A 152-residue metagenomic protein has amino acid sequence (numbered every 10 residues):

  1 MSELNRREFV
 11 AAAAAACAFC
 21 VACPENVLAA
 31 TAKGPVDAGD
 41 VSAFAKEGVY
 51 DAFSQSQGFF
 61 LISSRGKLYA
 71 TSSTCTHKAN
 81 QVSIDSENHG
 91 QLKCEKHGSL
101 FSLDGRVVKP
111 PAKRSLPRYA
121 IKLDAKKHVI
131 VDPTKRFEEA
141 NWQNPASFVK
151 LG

Functional and structural regions predicted by a protein language model:
M1-V10: Twin-arginine (Tat) signal peptide motif
R7, S73, L103: Short alpha-helical basic/polar micro-motif
A11-N88, A120-G152: N-terminal pre-ligand scaffold of iron-sulfur
S42-A43, L100-R106: Short Pro/Gly-enriched beta-strand edge/turn motifs at strand-loop
H89-K96, V108-P117: Short cysteine/histidine-rich metal-coordination sites, predominantly Zn2+-binding motifs
S99-F101, F137-E138: Solvent-exposed loop/turn segments at secondary-structure junctions within structured extracellular/periplasmic domains
